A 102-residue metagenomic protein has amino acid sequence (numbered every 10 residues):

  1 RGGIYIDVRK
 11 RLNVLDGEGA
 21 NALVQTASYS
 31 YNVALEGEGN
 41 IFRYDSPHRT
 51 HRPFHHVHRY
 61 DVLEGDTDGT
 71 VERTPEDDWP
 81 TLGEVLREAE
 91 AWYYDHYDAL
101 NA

Functional and structural regions predicted by a protein language model:
R1-G2, V62: Short, charged low-complexity intrinsically disordered segments located at boundaries of structured domains
G2-R52: Aromatic- and glycine-enriched beta-alpha-beta binding-site module
N40-A102: Domain-scale recognition of soluble eukaryotic interaction modules
